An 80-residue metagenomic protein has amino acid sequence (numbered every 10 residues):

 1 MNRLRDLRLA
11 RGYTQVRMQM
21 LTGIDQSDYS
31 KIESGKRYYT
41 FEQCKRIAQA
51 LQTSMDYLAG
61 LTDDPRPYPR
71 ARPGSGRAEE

Functional and structural regions predicted by a protein language model:
M1-A10: A short, Lys/Arg-rich alpha-helix, primarily the initiator
R5, V16, K45: Residues within the helices of the helix-turn-helix
R8, Q19, A48: The alpha-helix within a helix-turn-helix
A10, Q49, A59-E80: Short, charged recognition helix plus adjacent turn of helix-turn-helix-like nucleic-acid-binding domains
G12-S34: Short alpha-helical DNA-recognition segment
G23, E42-Y57: DNA major-groove recognition helix of helix-turn-helix/homeodomain DNA-binding modules
E33, Q43, A59-T62: DNA major-groove recognition helix of helix-turn-helix
